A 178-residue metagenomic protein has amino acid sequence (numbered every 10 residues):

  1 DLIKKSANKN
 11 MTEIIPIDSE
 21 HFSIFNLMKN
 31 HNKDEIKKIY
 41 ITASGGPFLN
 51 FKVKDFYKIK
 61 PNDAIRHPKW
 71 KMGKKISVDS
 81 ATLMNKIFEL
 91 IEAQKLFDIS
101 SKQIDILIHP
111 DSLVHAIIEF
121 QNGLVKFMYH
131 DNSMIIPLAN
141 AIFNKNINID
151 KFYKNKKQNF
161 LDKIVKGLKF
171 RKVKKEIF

Functional and structural regions predicted by a protein language model:
D1-F178: Catalytic, metal-anchored helix/loop core of enzyme active sites in primary metabolism
